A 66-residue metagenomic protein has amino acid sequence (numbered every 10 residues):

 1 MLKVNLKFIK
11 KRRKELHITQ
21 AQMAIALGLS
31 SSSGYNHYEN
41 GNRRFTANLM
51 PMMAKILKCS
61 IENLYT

Functional and structural regions predicted by a protein language model:
M1-E15: A short, Lys/Arg-rich alpha-helix, primarily the initiator
K10, A21, P51: Residues within the helices of the helix-turn-helix
R13, A24, A54: The alpha-helix within a helix-turn-helix
H17-H37: Short alpha-helical DNA-recognition segment
A26, N63-T66: Short amphipathic recognition helices of helix-turn-helix/homeodomain-type DNA-binding modules
N48-N63: DNA major-groove recognition helix of helix-turn-helix/homeodomain DNA-binding modules
